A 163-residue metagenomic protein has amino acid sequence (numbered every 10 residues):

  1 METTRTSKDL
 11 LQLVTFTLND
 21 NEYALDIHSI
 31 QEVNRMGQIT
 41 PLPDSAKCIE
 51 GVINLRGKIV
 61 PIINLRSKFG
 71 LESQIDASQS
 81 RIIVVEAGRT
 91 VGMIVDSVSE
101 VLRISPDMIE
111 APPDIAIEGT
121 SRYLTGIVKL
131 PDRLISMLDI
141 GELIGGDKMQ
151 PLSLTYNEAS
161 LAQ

Functional and structural regions predicted by a protein language model:
M1-Q163: An acidic, low-aromatic, low-complexity terminal/linker signal
